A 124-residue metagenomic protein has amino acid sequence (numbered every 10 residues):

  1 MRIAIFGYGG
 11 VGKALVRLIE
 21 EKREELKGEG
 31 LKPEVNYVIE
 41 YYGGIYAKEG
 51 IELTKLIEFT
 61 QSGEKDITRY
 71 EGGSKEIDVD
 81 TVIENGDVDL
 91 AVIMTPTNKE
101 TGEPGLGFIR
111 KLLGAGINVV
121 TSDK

Functional and structural regions predicted by a protein language model:
M1-G114: N-terminal glycine-/serine-/threonine-rich beta1-alpha1-beta2 phosphate-ribose binding loop of Rossmann-like
D123-K124: Rossmann-like NAD(P)(H) cofactor-binding subdomain of soluble oxidoreductases
